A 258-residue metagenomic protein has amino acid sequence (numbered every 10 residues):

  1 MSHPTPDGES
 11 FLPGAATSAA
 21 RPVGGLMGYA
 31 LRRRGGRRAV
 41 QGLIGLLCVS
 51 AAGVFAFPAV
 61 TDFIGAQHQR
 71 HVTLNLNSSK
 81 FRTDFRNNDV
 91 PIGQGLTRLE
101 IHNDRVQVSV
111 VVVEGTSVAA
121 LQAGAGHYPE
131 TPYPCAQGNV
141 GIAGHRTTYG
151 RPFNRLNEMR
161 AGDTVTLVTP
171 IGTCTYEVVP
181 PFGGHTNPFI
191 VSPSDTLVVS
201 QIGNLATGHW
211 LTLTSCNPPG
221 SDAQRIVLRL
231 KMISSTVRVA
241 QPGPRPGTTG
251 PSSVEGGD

Functional and structural regions predicted by a protein language model:
S2, G8-E9, V23, Y128 (+2 more regions): Extracytoplasmic/periplasmic soluble domains downstream of a signal peptide or transmembrane helix
S2-N75: N-terminal membrane-targeting segments
N77-D104: Short extracytoplasmic
T83-D89, S109-V110, G150-N154, V165-T166: Short helix-to-loop capping/linker segments positioned immediately adjacent to catalytic or ligand/cofactor-binding
G93-Q94, Q107, C135-Q137, R160: Short connector loops at helix/strand junctions that flank enzyme active sites, especially segments positioning acidic
I101-N103, V112-E114, G144, L213-S215: Pocket-edge structural micro-motifs
D104-Q107, I171: Glycine-centered tight beta-turn/hairpin loop motif at sheet-sheet or coil-to-beta transitions
S109-Y128: Short Gly/aromatic-enriched secondary-structure transition segments
